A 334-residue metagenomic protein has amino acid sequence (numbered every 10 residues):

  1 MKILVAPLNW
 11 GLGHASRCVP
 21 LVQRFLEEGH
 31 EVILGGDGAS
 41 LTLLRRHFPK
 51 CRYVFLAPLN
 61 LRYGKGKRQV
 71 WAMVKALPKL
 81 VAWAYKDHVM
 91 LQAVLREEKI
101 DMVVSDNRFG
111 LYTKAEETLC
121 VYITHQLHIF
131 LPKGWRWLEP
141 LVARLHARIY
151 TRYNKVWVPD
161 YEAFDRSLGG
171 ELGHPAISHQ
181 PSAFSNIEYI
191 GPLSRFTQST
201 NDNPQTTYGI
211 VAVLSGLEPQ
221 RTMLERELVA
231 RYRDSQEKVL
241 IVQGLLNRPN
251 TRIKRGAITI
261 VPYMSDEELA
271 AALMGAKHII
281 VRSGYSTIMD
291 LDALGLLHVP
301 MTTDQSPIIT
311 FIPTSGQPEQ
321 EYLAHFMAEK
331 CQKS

Functional and structural regions predicted by a protein language model:
K2, L8-N9, E27-E28, V32-K79 (+1 more regions): Conserved nucleotide-sugar phosphate-binding/catalytic loop shared by glycosyltransferases and other
P7-V19, P219-T222: A short, glycine/small-residue-rich beta-strand->loop->alpha-helix junction that serves as a flexible
A15-F25, S40: Short amphipathic alpha-helix
S40-L43, V103-E117: An aromatic- and histidine-rich active-site surface loop
Q69-G110: Conserved nucleotide-sugar donor-binding subdomain of glycosyltransferases
T124, I129-P219, Q243-R248: A nucleotide-sugar donor-handling region in carbohydrate enzymes
L172-H174, P192-I279, E321-A324: Donor-nucleotide binding loops and adjacent catalytic segments primarily of GT-B fold Leloir glycosyltransferases
E268-V299, D304-Y322: A donor-sugar binding/catalytic signature common to diverse glycosyltransferases and related nucleotide-sugar
